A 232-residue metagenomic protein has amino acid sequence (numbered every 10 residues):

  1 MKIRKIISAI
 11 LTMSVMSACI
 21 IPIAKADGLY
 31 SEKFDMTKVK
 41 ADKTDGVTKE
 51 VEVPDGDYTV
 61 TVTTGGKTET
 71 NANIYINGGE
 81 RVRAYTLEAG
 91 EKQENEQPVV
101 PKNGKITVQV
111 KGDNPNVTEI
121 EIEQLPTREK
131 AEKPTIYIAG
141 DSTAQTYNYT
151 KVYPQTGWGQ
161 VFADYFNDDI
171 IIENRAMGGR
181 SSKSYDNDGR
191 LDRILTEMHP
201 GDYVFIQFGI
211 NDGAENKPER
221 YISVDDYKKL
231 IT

Functional and structural regions predicted by a protein language model:
S17-L29: Sec-dependent signal peptide cleavage junction
K43-G56: Short beta-strands within extracellular/lumenal beta-sheet-rich domains
G56-T63: A short tyrosine-centered beta-strand micro-motif
T64-R83: Short, surface-exposed beta-strand/strand-loop-strand elements in extracellular ectodomains
R81-K102: Extracellular carbohydrate recognition and processing domains and analogous Trp-centered ligand-binding platforms
V108, L125-A176, D192-V204: Serine-esterase "nucleophile elbow" of acetyl-processing enzymes
V108-N116: Short beta-strand-plus-loop segments that form exposed binding edges in beta-rich domains
R190-T232: Alpha-helical cap/lid subdomain in secreted, periplasmic, or secretory-pathway luminal O-acyl-processing enzymes
